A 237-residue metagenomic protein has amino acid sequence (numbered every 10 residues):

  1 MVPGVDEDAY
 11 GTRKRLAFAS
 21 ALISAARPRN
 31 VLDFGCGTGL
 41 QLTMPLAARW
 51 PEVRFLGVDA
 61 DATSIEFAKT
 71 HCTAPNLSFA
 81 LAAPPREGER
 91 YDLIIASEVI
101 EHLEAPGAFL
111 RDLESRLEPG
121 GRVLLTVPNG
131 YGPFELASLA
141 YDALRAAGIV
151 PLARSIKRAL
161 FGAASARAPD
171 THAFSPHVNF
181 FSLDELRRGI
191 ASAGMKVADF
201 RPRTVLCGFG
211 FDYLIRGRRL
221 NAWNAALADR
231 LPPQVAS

Functional and structural regions predicted by a protein language model:
M1-E89, L93, S97, G107-L110 (+4 more regions): Conserved N-terminal segment of class I S-adenosyl-L-methionine
V2-R13, A60, H71, E104-R116 (+1 more regions): S-adenosyl-L-methionine-dependent methyltransferase catalytic module, highlighting the catalytic core
E98-H102: Short catalytic micro-motifs in class I SAM-dependent methyltransferases
